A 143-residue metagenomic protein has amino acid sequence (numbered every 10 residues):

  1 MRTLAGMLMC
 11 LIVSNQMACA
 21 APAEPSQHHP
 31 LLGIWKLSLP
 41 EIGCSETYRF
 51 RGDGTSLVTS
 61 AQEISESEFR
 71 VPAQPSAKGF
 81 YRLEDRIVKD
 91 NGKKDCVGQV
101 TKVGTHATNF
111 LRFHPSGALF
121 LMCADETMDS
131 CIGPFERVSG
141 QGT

Functional and structural regions predicted by a protein language model:
M1-L4: Positively charged n-region of N-terminal signal peptides that target proteins for export
G6-Q16: Bacterial N-terminal signal peptides
A20-K36, R49: N-terminal helix-cap/turn-to-beta initiation motif at the start of protein domains
L31-L32, Y48-S56, P72-A77, R112-L119 (+1 more regions): Short, solvent-exposed coil/turn segments at beta-strand boundaries
P40-G43, S60-G117, A124-E126: Contiguous, well-ordered beta-strand patches that form the walls/edges of small beta-barrel/beta-sandwich domains
F50, K102-V103, D129, R137: Secreted/processed peptides and extracellular or luminal domains of membrane proteins
E126-T143: C-terminal partner/receptor-binding element of secreted or periplasmic proteins
